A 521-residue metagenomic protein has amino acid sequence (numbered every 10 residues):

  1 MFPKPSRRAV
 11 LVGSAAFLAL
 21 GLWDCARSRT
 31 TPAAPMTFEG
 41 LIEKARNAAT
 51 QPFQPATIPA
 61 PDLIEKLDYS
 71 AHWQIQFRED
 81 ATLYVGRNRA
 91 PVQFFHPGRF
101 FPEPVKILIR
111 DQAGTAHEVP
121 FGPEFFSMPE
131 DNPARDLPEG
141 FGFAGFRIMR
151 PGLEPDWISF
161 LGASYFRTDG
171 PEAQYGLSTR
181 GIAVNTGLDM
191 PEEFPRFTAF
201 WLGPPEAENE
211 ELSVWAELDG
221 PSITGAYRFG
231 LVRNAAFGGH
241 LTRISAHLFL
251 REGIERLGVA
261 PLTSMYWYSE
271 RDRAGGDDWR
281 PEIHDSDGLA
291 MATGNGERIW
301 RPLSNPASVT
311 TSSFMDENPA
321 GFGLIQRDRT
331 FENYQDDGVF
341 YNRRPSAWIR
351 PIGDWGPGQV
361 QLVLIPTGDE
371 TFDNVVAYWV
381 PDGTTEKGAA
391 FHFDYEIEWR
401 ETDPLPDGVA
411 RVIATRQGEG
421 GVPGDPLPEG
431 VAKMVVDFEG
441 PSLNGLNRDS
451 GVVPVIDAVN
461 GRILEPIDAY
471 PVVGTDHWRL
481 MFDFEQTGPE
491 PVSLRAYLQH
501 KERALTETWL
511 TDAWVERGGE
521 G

Functional and structural regions predicted by a protein language model:
M1-F17: N-terminal secretory signal peptides and thylakoid transit peptides that target proteins across membranes
R29-Y69, I75-R78, F95, N333-G521: Terminal accessory/anchoring regions of large secretory-pathway or extracellular enzymes
F53-L188: Solvent-exposed N-terminal domain segments of exported/luminal and surface proteins
S70, P171, E255, V259-H392 (+1 more regions): A contiguous, surface-exposed recognition patch within enzymatic or periplasmic domains that forms
V105, L212-V214, G225-F229, T242-I244 (+5 more regions): Hydrophobic residues positioned within well-ordered beta-strands of beta-sheet architectures
S178-N234, G356-Q361, P366-G368, F372: Extended, loop-rich substrate-binding clefts of extracytoplasmic carbohydrate-active enzymes
A216-Y268: Acidic, contiguous internal or C-terminal segments within carbohydrate-active enzymes that form a structured patch used
